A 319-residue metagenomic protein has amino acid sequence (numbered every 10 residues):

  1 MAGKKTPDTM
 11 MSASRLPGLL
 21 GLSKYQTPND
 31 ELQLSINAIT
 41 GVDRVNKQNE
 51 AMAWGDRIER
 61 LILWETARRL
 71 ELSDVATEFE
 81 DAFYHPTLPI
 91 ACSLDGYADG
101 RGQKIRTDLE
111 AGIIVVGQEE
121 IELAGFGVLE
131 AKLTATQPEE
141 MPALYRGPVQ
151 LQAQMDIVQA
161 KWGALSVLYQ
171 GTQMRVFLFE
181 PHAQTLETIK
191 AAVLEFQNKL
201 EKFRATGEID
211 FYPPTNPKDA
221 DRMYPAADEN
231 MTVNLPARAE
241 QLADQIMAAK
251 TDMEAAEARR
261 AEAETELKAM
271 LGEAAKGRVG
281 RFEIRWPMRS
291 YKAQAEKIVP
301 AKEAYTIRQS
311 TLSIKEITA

Functional and structural regions predicted by a protein language model:
M1-A319: Accessory terminal regions of nucleic-acid processing enzymes
